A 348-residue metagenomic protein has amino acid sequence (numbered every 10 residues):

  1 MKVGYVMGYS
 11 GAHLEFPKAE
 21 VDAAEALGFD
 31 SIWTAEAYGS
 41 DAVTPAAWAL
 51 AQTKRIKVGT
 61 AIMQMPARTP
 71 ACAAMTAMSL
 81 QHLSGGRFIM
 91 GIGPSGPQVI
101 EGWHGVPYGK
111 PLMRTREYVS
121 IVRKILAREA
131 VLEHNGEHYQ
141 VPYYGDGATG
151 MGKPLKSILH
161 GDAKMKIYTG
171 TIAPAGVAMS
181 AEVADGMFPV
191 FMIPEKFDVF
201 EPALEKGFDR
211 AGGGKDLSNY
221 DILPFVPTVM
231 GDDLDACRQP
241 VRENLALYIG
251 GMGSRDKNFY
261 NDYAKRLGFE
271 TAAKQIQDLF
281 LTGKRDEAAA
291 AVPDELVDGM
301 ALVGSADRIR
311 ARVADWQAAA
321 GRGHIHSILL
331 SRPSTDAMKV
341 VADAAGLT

Functional and structural regions predicted by a protein language model:
M1-T348: Active-site-adjacent structural elements that line small-molecule/cofactor binding pockets in enzymes
